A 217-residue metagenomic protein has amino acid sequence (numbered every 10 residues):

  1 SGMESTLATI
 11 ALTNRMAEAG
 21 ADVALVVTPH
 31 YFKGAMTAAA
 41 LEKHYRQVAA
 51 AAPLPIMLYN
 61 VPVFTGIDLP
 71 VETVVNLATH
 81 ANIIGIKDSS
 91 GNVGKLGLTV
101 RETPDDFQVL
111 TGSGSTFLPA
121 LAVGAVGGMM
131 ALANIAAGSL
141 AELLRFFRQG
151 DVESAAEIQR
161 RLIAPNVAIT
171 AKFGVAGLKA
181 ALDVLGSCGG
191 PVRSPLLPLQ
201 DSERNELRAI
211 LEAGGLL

Functional and structural regions predicted by a protein language model:
S1-D68: Active-site beta->alpha loop and helix N-cap motifs at the rims of alpha/beta catalytic domains
E4, T170, L199: Glycosyltransferase donor-binding loop in the core domain
R15-V23, V74-I83, L185-G186: Short, electropositive alpha-helical surface patch
Q47-A51, P62-T170: Catalytic alpha/beta core domains of metabolic enzymes, predominantly
L121-G124, R161-L196: Conserved short secondary-structure transition element at the edge of the structured enzyme core that lines
S187-L217: Flexible C-terminal active-site loop/helix
